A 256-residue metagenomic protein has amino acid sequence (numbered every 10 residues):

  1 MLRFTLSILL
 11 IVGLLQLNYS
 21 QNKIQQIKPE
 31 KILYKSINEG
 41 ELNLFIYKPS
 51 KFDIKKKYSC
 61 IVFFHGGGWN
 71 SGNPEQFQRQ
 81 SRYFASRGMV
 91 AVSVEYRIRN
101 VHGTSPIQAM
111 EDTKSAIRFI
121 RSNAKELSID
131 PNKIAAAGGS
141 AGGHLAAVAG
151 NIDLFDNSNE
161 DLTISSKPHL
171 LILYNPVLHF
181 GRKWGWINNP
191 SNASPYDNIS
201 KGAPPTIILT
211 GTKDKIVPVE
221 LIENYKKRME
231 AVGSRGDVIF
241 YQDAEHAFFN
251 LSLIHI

Functional and structural regions predicted by a protein language model:
Q21-K56: N-terminal cap/lid segment of alpha/beta-hydrolase-fold proteins
K56-G66: Short beta-strand element of the alpha/beta-hydrolase
P74-S93: Short amphipathic alpha-helix adjacent to the substrate-entry channel of hydrolases
S115-S191, P195: Primarily recognizes the serine-hydrolase "nucleophile elbow" in alpha/beta-hydrolase and SGNH/GDSL folds
I208-T210, D214: Short beta-strand/loop motif that positions the catalytic acidic residue of the alpha/beta-hydrolase fold
I216-L221: Conserved alpha/beta-hydrolase "acid-adjacent" motif
E230-H246: Catalytic histidine neighborhood in serine/cysteine hydrolases with alpha/beta-hydrolase-type architecture
H255-I256: Conserved small/polar residues in nucleotide/adenosyl-binding loops
